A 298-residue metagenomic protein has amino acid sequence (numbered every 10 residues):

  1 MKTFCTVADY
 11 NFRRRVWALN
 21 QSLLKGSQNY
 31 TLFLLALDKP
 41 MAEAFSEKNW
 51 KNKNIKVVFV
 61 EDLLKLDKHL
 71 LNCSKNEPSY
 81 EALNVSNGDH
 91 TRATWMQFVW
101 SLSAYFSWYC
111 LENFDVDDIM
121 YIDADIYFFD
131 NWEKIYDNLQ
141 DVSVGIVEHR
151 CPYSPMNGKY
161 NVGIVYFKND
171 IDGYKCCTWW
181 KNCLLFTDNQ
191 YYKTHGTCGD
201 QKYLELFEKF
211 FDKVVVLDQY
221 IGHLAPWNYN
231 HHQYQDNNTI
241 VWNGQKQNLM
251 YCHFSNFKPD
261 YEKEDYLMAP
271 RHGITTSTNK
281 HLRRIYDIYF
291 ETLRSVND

Functional and structural regions predicted by a protein language model:
M1-N84, D89, E112-V116, I171 (+1 more regions): N-terminal anchoring/stem segment of glycosyltransferases
N11-F12, K39-M41, L63, I126-F128 (+4 more regions): Short, solvent-exposed loop/turn segments at secondary-structure junctions
F33-L34, M120-Y121, G145-I146, V215-Q219 (+1 more regions): A structural signal for short, well-ordered beta-strand segments and their strand-loop junctions that often border
V99-S154, V165-F167: GT-A fold catalytic core of metal-dependent nucleotide-sugar glycosyltransferases, centered on the diacidic
K159-V162, Q247: Short, solvent-exposed loop/turn segments at the edges of secondary structure
D172-P259, E264: Catalytic core and acceptor-binding pocket of nucleotide-sugar-dependent glycosyltransferases
L249-D298: Long, low-complexity C-terminal extensions of enzymes
